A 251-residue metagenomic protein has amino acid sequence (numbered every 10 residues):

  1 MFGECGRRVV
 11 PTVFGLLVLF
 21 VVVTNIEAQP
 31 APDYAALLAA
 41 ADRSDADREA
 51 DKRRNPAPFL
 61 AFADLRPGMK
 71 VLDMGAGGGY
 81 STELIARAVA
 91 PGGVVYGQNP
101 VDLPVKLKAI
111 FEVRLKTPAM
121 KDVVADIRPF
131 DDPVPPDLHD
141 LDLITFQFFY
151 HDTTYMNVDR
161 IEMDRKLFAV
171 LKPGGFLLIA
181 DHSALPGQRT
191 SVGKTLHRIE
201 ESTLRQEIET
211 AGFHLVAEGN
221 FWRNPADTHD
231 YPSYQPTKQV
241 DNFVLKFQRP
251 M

Functional and structural regions predicted by a protein language model:
Y34-L60: Class I SAM-dependent methyltransferase Rossmann-like catalytic core, especially the SAM/SAH-binding loop
G68-G77: Conserved class I S-adenosyl-L-methionine
A86-R87, R160-P173: A short glycine-rich, Lys/Arg-flanked "PGG" loop and its adjoining helix->strand segment in the class I
A109-P135: S-adenosyl-L-methionine
V134-I144: A short acidic, Gly/Pro-enriched loop at the edge of an enzyme's catalytic core that lines a small-molecule cofactor
T145-F149: A conserved beta-strand element that flanks and buttresses the S-adenosyl-L-methionine
G174-H182: Conserved beta-strand signature within the Rossmann-like core of class I S-adenosyl-L-methionine
D227-M251: Core SAM-dependent methyltransferase catalytic element
